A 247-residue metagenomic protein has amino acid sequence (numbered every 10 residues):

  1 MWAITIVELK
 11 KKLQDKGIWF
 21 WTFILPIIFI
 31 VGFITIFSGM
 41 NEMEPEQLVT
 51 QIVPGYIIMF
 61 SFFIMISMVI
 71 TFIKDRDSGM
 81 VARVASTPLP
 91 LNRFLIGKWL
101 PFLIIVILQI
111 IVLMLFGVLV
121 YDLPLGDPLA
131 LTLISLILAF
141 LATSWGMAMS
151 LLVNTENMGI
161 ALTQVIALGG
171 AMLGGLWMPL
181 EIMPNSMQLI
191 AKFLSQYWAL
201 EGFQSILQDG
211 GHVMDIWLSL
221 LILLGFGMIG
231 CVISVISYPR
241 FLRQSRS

Functional and structural regions predicted by a protein language model:
W2, I6-L13, G17, G170 (+2 more regions): Membrane-interacting alpha-helical segments
I6-V81, L91-I110, G126-P128, A161 (+1 more regions): Transmembrane helix-boundary elements of multi-pass transport/secretion proteins, especially ABC-type permease modules
V31-T35, M114, V118, M147 (+5 more regions): Transmembrane alpha-helix boundary and packing residues in multipass membrane permease domains and related
G32-N41, V153-F193, Y197: Transmembrane helix segments
M43, Y121-P124, G175-I229: Membrane-interfacial helix-loop-helix junctions in multi-pass membrane proteins
R83-P90, L152: Short helix-to-coil transition segments within interhelical loops that connect adjacent transmembrane helices
I110-A130, L151-E156, L176-I182, S205: Short helix-loop junctions at transmembrane helix boundaries
V112, A130-V153, I166, A171-G174 (+1 more regions): Hydrophobic alpha-helical transmembrane segments of polytopic membrane proteins
